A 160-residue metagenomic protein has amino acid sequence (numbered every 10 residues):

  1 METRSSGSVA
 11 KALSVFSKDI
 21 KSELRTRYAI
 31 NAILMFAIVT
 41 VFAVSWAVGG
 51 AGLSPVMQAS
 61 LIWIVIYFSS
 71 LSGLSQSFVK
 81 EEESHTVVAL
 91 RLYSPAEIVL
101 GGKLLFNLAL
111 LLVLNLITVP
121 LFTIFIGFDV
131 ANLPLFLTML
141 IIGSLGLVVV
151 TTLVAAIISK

Functional and structural regions predicted by a protein language model:
M1-A32: Aromatic- and glycine-rich beta-strand/loop motifs that create alpha-glucan
E23, L71-L90, L104: Transmembrane helix boundary and interhelical loop/hinge segments in multi-pass membrane proteins
R27-V48, W63-F68: Hydrophobic alpha-helical transmembrane segments of multi-pass membrane transport/permease proteins
G52-L71: Loop-to-helix entry region at the N-terminal start of transmembrane alpha-helices in multi-pass membrane transporters
P95-F122: Selective transmembrane-helix segments that form parts of the transport pathway or gating/packing helices in multipass
V119-S144: Secretory targeting signals
G143-K160: A structural motif at transmembrane helix-loop-helix junctions in multipass membrane proteins
